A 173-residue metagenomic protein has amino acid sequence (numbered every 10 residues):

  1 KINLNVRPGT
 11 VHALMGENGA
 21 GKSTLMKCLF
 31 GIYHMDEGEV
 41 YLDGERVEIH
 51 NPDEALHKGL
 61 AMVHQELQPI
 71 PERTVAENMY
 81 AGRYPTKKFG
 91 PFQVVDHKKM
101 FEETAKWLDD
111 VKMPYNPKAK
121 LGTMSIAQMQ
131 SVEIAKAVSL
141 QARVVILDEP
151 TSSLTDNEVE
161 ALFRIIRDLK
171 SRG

Functional and structural regions predicted by a protein language model:
K1-G173: Glycine-rich phosphate-binding loops of nucleotide-dependent enzymes
